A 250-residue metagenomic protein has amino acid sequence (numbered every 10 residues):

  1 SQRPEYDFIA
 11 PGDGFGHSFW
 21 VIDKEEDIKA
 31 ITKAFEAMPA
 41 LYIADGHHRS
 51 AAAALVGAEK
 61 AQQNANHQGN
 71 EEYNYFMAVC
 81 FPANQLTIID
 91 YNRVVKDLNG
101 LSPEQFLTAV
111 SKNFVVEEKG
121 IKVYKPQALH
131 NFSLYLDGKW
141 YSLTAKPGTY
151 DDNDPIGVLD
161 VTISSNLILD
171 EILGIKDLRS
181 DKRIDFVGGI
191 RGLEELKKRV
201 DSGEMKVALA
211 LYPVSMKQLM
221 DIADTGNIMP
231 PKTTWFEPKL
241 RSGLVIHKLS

Functional and structural regions predicted by a protein language model:
S1-S250: Surface-exposed, charge/polar-rich loops and edge strands
